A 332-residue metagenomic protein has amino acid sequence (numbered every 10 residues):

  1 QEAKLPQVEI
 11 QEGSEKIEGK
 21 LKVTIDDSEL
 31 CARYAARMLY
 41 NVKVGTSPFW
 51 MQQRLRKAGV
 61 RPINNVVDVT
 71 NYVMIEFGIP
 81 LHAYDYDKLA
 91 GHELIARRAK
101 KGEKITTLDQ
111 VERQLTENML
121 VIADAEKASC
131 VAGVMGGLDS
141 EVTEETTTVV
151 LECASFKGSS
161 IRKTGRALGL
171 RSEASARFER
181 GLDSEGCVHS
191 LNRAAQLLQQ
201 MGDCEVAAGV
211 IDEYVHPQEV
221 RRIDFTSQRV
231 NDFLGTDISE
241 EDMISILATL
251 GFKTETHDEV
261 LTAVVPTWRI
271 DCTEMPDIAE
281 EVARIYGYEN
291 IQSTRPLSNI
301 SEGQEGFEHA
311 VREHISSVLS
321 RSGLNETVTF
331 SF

Functional and structural regions predicted by a protein language model:
Q1-F332: Phosphate-rich ligand and nucleic-acid binding surfaces
